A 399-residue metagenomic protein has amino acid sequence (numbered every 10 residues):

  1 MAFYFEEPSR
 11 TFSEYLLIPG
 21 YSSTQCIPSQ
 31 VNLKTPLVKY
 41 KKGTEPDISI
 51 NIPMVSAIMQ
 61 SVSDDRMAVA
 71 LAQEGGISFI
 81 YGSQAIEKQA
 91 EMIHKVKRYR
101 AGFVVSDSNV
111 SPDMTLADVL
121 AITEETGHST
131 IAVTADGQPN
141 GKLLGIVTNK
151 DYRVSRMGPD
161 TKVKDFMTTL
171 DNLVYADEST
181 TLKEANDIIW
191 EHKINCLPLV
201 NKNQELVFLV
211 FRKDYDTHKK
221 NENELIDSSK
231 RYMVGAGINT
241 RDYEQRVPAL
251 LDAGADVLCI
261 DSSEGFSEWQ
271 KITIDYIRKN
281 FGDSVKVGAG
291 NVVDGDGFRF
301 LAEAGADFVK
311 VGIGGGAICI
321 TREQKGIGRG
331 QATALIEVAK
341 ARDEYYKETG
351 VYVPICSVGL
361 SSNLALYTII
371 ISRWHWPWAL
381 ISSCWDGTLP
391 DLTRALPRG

Functional and structural regions predicted by a protein language model:
M1-E45, Q73, I77, I93: Conserved, well-structured core domains of diverse proteins
M1-T24, S108-S111, Y175-D177, K183-D187 (+3 more regions): Alpha/beta catalytic cores of nucleotide-metabolism and tRNA/nucleoside-modifying enzymes
S29-I50, A57-M59, K88-H128, V133-D136 (+5 more regions): Bateman/CBS regulatory modules and CBS-like beta-alpha motifs in cytosolic regions of diverse proteins
D47-S56, G102-D107, D227-A236, Y276-V293 (+2 more regions): Short beta-strand/loop segments at the ligand-binding rim of alpha/beta enzyme cores
R66-V69, Q245-L250, V287, V293-V311 (+2 more regions): Catalytic cores of alpha/beta
Q73-K88, A255-S267, D307-K325, S361-R373 (+1 more regions): Glycine-rich phosphate-binding active-site loops on the catalytic face of alpha/beta enzymes
F79-Q84, N109-V110, T130-A132, Y175-A176 (+6 more regions): Catalytic beta/alpha-barrel core
A85-H94, N140, S155-R156, D160 (+6 more regions): Active-site-adjacent beta->alpha loops and helix N-cap segments on the catalytic face of soluble alpha/beta enzymes
